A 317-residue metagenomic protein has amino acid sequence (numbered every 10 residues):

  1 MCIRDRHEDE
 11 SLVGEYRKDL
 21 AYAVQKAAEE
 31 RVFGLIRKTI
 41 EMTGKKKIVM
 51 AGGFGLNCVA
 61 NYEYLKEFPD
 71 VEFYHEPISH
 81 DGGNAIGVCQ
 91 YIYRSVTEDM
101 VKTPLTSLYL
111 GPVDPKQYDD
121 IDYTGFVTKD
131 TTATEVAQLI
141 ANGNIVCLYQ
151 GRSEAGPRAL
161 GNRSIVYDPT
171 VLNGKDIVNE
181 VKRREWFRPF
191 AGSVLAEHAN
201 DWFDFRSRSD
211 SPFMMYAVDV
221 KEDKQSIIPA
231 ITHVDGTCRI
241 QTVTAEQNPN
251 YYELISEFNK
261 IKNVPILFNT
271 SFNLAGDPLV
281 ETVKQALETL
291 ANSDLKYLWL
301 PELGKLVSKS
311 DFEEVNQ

Functional and structural regions predicted by a protein language model:
R4-K26: Active-site cores of enzymes that catalyze phosphoryl transfer or operate on phosphate-rich substrates
R4-S11, L56-N57, N61-Q317: Flexible beta->alpha loop and helix N-cap segments adjacent to enzyme active/binding sites
Y22, M50-A51, H75: Short, charged/polar micro-motifs that form catalytic or ligand-binding hotspots
A23-I48: Phosphate/ATP-binding catalytic cores across multiple sugar-kinase/actin-like superfamilies, primarily ASKHA
V32, G53, V88: Conserved hydrophobic/aromatic pocket- or pore-lining residues that grip, position, or stack substrates in active sites
G34-E41, F54-C58, E67: Active-site pocket-lining segments that scaffold enzyme catalytic pockets across diverse folds
G44-G53, V146-C147: Short glycine-rich phosphate-binding loop at a beta-alpha junction
